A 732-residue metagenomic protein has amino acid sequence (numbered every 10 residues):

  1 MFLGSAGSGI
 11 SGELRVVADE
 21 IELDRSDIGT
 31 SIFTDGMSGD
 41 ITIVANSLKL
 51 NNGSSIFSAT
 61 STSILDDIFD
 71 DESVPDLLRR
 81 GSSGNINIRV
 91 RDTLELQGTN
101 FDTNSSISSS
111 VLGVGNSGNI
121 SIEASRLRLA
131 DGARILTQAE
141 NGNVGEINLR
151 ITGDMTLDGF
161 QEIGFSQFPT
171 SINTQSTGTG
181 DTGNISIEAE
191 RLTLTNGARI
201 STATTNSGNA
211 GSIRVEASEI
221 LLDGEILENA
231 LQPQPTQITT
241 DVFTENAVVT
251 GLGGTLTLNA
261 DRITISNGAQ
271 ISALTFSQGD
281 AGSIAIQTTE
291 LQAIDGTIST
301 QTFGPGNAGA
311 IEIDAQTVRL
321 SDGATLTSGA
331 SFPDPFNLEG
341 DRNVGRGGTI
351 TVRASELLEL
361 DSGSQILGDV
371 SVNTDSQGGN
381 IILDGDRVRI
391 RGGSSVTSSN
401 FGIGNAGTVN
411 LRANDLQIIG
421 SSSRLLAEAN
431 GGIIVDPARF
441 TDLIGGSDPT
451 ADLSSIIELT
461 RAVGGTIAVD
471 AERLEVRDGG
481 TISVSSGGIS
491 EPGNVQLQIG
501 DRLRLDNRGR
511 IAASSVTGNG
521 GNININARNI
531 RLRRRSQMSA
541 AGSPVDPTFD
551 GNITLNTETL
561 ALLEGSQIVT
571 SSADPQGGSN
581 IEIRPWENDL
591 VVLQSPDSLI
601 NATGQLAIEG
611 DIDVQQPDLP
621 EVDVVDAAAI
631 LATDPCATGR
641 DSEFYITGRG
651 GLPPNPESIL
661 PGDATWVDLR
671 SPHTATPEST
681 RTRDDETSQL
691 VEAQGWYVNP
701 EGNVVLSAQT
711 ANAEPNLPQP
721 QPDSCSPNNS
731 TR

Functional and structural regions predicted by a protein language model:
M1-R732: Extracellular and secretory-pathway beta-repeat/beta-biased strand scaffolds
